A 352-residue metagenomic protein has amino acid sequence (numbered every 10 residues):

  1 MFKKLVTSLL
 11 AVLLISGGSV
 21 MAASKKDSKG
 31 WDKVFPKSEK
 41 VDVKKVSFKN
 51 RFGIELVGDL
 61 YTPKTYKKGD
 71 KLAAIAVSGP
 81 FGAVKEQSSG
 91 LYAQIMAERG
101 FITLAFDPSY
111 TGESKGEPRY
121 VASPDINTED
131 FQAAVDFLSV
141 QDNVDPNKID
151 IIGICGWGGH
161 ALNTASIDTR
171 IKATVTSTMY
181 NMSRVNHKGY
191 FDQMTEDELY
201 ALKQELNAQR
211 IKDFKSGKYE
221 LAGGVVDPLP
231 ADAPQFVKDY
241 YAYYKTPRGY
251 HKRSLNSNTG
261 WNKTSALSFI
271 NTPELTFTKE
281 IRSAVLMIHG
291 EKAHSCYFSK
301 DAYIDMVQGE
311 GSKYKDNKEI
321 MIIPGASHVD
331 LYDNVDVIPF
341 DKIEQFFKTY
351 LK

Functional and structural regions predicted by a protein language model:
D27-D70: N-terminal cap/lid segment of alpha/beta-hydrolase-fold proteins
G69-P80: Short beta-strand element of the alpha/beta-hydrolase
G82-Q94, P108: The serine-hydrolase catalytic nucleophile loop
I95-K115: Conserved alpha/beta-hydrolase
V121-D142: Alpha/beta-hydrolase active-site loop
L162-K245: Alpha/beta-hydrolase-fold enzymes
I281, M287-H289: Short beta-strand/loop motif that positions the catalytic acidic residue of the alpha/beta-hydrolase fold
A326-D336: Catalytic histidine-centered segment of alpha/beta-hydrolase-like enzymes
